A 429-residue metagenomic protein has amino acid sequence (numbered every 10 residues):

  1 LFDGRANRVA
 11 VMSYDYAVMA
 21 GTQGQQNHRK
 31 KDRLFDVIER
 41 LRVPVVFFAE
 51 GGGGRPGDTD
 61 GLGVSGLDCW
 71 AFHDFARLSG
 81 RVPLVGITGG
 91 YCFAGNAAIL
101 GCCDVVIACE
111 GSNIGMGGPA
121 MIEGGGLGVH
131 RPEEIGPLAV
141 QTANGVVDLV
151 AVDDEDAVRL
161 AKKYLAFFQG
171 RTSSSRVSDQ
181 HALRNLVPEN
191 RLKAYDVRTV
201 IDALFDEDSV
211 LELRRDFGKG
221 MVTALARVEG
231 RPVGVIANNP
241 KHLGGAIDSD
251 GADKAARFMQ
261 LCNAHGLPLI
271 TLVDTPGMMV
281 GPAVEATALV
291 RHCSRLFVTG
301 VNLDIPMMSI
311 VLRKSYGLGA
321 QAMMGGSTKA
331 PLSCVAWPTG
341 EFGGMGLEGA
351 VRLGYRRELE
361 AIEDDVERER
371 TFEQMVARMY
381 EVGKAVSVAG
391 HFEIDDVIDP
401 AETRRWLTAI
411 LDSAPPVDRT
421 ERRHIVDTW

Functional and structural regions predicted by a protein language model:
L1-W429: Ligand-binding clefts of soluble mixed alpha/beta catalytic domains
